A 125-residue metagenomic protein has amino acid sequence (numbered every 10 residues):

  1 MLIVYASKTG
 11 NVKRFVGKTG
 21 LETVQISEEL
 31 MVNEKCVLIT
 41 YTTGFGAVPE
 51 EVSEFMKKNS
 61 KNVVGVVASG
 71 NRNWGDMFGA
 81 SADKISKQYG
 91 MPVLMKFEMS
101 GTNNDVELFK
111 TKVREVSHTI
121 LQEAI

Functional and structural regions predicted by a protein language model:
M1-I3: Extreme N-terminal starter segment of soluble prokaryotic enzymes
K8, F15, T19-E22, N33-I125: FMN-binding flavodoxin-like domain, especially the glycine-rich phosphate-binding loop
K8-G10, I26-E29: Short, polar loop motifs at secondary-structure junctions
